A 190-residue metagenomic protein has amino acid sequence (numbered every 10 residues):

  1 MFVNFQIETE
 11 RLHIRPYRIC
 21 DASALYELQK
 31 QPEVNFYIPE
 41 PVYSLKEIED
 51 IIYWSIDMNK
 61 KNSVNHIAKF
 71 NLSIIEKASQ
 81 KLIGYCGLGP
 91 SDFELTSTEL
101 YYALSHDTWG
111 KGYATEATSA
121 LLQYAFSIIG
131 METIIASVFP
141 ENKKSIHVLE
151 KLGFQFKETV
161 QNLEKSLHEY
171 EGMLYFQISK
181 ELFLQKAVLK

Functional and structural regions predicted by a protein language model:
M1-F36, N71, I75-K190: Acyl-donor (CoA/ACP) binding surface of acyl/acetyltransferases
E33-D57: Conserved GNAT-fold acetyl-CoA-binding loop/helix
S55-S73: A short helix-loop-beta-strand connector motif used in the catalytic cores of GNAT acetyltransferases and, in some
